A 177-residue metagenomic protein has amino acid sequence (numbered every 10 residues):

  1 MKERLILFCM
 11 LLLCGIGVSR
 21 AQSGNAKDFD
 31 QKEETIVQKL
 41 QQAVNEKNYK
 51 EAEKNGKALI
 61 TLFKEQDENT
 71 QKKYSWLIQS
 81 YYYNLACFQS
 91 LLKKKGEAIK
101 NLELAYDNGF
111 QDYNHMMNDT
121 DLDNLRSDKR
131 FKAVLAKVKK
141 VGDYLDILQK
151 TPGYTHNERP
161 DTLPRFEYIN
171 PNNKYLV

Functional and structural regions predicted by a protein language model:
M1-K27: Bacterial Sec-dependent N-terminal signal peptides
G24-A26, L62-S75: Flexible helix-coil transition and linker loops at the boundaries of alpha-helical arrays
K32-T35, K39, I78, L85: Structural register within alpha-helical repeat arrays
Q71-N84, D112-K137: TPR/TPR-like alpha-solenoid helical repeat scaffolds
S127-N170: Pro/Ala/Gly-rich low-complexity, hydrophilic intrinsically disordered segments
